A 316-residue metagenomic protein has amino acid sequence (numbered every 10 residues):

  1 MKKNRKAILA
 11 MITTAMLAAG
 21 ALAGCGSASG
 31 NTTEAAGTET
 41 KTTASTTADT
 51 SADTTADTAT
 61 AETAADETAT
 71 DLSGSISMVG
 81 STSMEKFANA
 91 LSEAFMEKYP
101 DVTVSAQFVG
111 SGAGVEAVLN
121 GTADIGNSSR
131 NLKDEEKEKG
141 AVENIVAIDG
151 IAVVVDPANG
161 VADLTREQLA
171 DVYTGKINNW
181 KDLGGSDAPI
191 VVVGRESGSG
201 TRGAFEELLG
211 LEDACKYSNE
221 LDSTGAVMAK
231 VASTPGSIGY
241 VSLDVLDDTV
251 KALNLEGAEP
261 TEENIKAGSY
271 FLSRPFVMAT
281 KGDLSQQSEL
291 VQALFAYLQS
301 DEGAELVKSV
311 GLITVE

Functional and structural regions predicted by a protein language model:
M1-I12: Bacterial Sec-dependent N-terminal signal peptides
I12-T13, A48: Enrichment for repetitive, rod-forming helical segments
T14-A19: Core hydrophobic alpha-helical transmembrane segments of single-pass membrane proteins
G20-G24: C-terminal motif of bacterial Sec signal peptides marking the signal peptidase cleavage site
G26-G30, E34-A48, A52, A56-E316: Exported/periplasmic ABC-transporter solute-binding proteins
